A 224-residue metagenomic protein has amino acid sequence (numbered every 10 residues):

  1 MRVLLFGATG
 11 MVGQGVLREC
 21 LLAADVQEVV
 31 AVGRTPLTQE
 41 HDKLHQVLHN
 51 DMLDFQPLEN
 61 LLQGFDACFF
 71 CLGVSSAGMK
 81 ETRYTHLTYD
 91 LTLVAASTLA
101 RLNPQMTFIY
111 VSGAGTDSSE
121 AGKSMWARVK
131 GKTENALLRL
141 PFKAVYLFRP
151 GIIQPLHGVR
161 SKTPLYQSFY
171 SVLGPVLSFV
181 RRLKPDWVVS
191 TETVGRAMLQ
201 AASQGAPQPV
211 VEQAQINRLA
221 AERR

Functional and structural regions predicted by a protein language model:
R2-A23: N-terminal Rossmann NAD(P)H-binding glycine-rich loop of SDR-like oxidoreductase domains
V3-L4, T38, H45-V94, T98-L102 (+1 more regions): NAD(P)H-binding glycine-rich loop region in Rossmannoid oxidoreductase-like domains and their noncatalytic homologs
L22, S118-P209, A214-A221: Oxidoreductase cofactor-interface core, primarily capturing Rossmann-like NAD(P)-dependent enzymes
A31-T38: Short, polar loop motifs at secondary-structure junctions
T35, V74, T82, H86-A127 (+3 more regions): Conserved Rossmann-fold NAD(P)-dependent oxidoreductase catalytic core, especially the SDR/UDP-sugar
K43-H45, V145: Short, conserved active-site loop motifs that form the nucleotide-linked donor/cofactor pocket
